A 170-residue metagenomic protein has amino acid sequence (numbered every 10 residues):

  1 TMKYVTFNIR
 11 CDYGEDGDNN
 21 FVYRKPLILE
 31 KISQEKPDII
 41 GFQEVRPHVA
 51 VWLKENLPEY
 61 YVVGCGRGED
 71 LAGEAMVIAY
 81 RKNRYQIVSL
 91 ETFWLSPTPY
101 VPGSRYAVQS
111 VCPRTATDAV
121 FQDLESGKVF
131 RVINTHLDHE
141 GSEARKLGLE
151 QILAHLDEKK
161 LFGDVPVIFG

Functional and structural regions predicted by a protein language model:
T1-N56, R67-E74, E150: N-terminal, active-site-proximal structural segment of metallo-dependent hydrolase catalytic domains
K3, Y61, V165-I168: Proline-centered loop/turn at the N-terminus of a beta-strand
F7-I9, T135-L137, G170: Active-site metal-binding loops of divalent metal-dependent hydrolases
R10-D12, Y85-Q86, S96, D138: Active-site/binding-pocket entry motifs
D16-N20, Y106, S142-K146: Short, solvent-exposed loop/turn segments at secondary-structure boundaries
I39, L137-G141: Second-shell loop/turn segments in exported
I39-V129, I133: Structured beta-strand-rich core segments of catalytic domains in phosphoester-bond hydrolases
P113-I133, S142-G170: His/acidic metal-ligating clusters that form di-metal
